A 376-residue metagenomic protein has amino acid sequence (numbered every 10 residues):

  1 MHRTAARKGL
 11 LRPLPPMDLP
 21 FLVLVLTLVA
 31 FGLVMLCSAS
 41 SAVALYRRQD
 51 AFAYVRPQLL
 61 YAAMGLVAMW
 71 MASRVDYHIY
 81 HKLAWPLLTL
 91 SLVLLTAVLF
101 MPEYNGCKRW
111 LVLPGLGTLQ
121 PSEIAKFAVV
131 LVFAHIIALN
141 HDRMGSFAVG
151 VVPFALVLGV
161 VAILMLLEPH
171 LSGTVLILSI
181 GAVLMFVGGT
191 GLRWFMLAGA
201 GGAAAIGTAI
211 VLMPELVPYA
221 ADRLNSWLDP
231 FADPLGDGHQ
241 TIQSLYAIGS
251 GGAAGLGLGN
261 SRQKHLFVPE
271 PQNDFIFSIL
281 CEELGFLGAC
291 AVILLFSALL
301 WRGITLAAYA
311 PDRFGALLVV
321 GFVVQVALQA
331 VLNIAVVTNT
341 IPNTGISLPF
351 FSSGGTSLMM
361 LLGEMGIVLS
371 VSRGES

Functional and structural regions predicted by a protein language model:
H2-L28, V34-P169, I334-P349, S353 (+2 more regions): Membrane-helix boundary/helix-loop-helix interface segments in multi-pass membrane proteins
L60-G65, E283-G303: Hydrophobic alpha-helical transmembrane segments
V67, V75, V132, G207 (+6 more regions): Transmembrane alpha-helix boundary/anchor motif
W85-P86, L92, A148-L166, L171-L212: Hydrophobic alpha-helical segments of polytopic membrane proteins
Y104-W110, T118, M196-A291, P311-L318: Hydrophobic, glycine- and aromatic-enriched re-entrant/interface helices and adjoining loop segments
E123, V149-F154, I177, A198 (+3 more regions): Alpha-helical transmembrane segments of multi-pass membrane proteins, especially transporters and channels
I137, V175-W194, R262-G288, S347-L362: Interfacial segments of multi-pass membrane proteins
A307-G345, F351: Loop-to-helix entry and N-terminal half of a specific, functionally important transmembrane alpha helix in multi-pass
